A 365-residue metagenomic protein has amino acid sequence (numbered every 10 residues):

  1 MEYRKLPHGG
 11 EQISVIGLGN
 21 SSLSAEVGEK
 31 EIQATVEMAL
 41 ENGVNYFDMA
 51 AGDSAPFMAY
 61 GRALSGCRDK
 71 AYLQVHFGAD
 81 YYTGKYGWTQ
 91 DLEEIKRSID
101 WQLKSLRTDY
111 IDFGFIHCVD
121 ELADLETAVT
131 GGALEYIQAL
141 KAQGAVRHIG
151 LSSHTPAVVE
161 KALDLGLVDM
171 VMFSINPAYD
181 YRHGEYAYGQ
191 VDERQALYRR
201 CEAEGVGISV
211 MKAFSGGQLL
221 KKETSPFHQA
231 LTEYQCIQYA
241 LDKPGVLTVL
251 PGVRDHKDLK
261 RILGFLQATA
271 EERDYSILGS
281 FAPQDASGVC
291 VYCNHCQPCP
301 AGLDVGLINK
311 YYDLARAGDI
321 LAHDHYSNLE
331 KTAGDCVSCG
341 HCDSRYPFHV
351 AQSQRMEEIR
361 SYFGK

Functional and structural regions predicted by a protein language model:
M1-V75, D109, A142: N-terminal binding-site loop/beta-alpha segment at the start of enzyme catalytic domains that lines or forms
L6, L18, F47, Y60 (+10 more regions): Conserved, mostly hydrophobic/aromatic
G19-K30, F77-K96, L122-E126, K221-A230: Active-site mouth loops of central-metabolism enzymes
S21-L23, A50-G52, H76-D80, I116-V119 (+4 more regions): Active-site beta-loop-alpha junctions enriched in small/polar residues
V27, E41, G87-S209: Glycine/proline-rich, positively charged, aromatic-decorated active-site loop/lid region on the catalytic face
M38-L40, V44-N45, D192-K365: Structured C-terminal cap/extension of enzyme domains
S54-Y60, P156-E160, L259: Short, well-ordered alpha-helical microsegments
A71-L73, L167-N176, A270-S276: Short hydrophobic/aromatic-enriched beta-strand-loop microsegments
